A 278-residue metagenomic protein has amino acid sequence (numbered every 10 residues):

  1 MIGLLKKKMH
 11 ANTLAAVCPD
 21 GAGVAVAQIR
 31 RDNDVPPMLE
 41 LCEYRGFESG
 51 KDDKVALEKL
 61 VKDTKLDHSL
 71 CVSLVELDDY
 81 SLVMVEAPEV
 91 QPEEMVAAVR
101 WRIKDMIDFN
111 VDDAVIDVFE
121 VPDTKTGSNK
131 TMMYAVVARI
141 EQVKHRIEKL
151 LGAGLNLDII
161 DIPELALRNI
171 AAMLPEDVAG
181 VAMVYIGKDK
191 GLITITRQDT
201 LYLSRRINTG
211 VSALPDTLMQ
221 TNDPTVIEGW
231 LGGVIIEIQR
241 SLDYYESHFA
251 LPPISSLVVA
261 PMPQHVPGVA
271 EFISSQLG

Functional and structural regions predicted by a protein language model:
M1-G278: Hydrophobic/aromatic-enriched cytosolic interaction surfaces used to assemble or bind macromolecules
